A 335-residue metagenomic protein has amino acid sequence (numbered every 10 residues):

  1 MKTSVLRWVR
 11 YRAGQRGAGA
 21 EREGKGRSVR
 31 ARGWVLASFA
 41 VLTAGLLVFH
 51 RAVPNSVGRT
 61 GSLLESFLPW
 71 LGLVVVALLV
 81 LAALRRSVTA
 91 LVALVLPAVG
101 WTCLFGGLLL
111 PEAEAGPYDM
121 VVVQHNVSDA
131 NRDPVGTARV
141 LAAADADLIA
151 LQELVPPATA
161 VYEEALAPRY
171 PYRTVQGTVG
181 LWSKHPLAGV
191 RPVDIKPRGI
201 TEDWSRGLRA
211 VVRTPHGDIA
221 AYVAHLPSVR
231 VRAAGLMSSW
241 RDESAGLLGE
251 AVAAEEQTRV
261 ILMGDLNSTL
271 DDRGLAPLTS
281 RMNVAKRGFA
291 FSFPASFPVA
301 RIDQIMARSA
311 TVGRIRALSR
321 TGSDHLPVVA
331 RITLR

Functional and structural regions predicted by a protein language model:
K2-E163: N-terminal, active-site-proximal structural segment of metallo-dependent hydrolase catalytic domains
Y118, N131-A142, E153-R335: Soluble catalytic domains of enzymes that build or remodel membrane lipids, polysaccharides, and related
